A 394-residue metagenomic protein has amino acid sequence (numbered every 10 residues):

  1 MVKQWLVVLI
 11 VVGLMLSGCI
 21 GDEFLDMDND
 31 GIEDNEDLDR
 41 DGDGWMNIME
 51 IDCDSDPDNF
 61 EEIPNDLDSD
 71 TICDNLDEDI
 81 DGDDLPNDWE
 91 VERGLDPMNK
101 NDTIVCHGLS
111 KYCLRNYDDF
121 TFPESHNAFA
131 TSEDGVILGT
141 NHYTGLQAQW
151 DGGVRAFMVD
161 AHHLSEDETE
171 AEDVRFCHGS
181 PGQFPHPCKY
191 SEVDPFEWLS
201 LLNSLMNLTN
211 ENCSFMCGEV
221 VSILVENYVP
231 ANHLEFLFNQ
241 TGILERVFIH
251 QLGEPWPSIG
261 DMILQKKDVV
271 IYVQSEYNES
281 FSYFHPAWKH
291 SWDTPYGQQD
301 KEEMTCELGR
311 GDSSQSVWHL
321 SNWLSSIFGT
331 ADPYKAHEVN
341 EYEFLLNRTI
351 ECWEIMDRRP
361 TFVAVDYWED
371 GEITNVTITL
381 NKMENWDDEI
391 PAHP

Functional and structural regions predicted by a protein language model:
M1-D26: Secretory targeting signatures
K3-Q4, N29, N141-G145: Short, 15-30-residue, compositionally biased linear elements with alpha-helical propensity or flexible coil
V11, N47, N87, L146-Q147 (+1 more regions): Short glycine-/small-residue-rich flexible loop motifs, especially phosphate/cofactor-binding loops
V11-V12, I72, L109-Y112: Short, functionally important structural connectors and interaction interfaces within domains
M15, V91, N239: Short polybasic/polar patches that bind polyanions
C19-H107: Extracellular calcium-associated, cysteine-rich motifs in secreted modular proteins
V105-P394: Catalytic cores of phosphodiester-bond hydrolases, prominently lipid phosphodiesterases
